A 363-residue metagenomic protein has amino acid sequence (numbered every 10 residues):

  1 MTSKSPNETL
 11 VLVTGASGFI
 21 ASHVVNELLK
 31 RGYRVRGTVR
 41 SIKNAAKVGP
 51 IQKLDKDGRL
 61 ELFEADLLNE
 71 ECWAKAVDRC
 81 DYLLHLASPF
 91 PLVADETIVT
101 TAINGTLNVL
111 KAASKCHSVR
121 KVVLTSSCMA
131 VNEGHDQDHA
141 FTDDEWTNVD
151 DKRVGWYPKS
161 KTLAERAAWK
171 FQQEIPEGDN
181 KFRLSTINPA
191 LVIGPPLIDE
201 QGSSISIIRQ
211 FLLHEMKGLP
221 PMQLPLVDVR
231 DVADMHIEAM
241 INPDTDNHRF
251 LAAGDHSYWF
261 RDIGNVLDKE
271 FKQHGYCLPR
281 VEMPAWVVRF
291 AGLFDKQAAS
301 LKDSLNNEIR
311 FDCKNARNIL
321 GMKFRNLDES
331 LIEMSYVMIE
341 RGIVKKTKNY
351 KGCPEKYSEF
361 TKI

Functional and structural regions predicted by a protein language model:
S3-Y33: N-terminal Rossmann NAD(P)H-binding glycine-rich loop of SDR-like oxidoreductase domains
S22, I42-N104: NAD(P)H-binding glycine-rich loop region in Rossmannoid oxidoreductase-like domains and their noncatalytic homologs
H85, P89, A94-Y157, P176-E177: Conserved Rossmann-fold NAD(P)-dependent oxidoreductase catalytic core, especially the SDR/UDP-sugar
A94, N148-R153, I198-D199, I205-D231: A conserved pocket-lining segment of Rossmann-fold NAD(P)-dependent short-chain dehydrogenase/reductase
D151-L184: Active-site Tyr-X1-5-Lys
E177-N180, G194-I207, A239-F250: Glycine/proline-rich active-site loop of Rossmann-fold NAD(P)-dependent oxidoreductases
M235-A299, L327, I332-M338, G342-I363: Mid/C-terminal beta-alpha module of Rossmann-like enzyme folds, strongest in SDR-family dehydrogenases/epimerases
F290-G321: Conserved C-terminal active-site "lid" loop/helix of NAD(P)H-dependent oxidoreductases that clamps the redox cofactor
